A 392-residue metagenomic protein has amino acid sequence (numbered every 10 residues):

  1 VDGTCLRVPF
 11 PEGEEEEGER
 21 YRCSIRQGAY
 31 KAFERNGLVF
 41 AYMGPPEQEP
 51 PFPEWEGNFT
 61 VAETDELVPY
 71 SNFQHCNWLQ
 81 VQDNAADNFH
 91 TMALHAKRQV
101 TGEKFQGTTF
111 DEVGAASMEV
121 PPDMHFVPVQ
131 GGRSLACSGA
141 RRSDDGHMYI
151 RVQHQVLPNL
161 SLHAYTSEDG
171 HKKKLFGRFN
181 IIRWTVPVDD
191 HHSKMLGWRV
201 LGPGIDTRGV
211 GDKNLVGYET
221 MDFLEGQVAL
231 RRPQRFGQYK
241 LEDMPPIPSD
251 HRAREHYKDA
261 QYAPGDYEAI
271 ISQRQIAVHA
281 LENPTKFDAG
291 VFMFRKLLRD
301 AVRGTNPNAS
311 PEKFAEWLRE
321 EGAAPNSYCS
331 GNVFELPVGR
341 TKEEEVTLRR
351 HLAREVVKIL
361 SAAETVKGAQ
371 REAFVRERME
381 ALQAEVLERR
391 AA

Functional and structural regions predicted by a protein language model:
V1-P45: Active-site-proximal cofactor/substrate-binding loop regions of enzyme domains
K31, F40, P45-A392: C-terminal catalytic domain of Rieske-type non-heme iron oxygenases
